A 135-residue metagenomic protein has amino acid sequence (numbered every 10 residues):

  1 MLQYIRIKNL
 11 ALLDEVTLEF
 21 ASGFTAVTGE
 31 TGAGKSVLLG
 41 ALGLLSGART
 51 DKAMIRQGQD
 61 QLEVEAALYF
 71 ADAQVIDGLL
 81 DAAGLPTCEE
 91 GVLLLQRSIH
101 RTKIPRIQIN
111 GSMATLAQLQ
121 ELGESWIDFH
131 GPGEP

Functional and structural regions predicted by a protein language model:
Q3-P135: Gly/Lys-enriched N-terminal cap/neck module of very large, oligomeric protein machines
